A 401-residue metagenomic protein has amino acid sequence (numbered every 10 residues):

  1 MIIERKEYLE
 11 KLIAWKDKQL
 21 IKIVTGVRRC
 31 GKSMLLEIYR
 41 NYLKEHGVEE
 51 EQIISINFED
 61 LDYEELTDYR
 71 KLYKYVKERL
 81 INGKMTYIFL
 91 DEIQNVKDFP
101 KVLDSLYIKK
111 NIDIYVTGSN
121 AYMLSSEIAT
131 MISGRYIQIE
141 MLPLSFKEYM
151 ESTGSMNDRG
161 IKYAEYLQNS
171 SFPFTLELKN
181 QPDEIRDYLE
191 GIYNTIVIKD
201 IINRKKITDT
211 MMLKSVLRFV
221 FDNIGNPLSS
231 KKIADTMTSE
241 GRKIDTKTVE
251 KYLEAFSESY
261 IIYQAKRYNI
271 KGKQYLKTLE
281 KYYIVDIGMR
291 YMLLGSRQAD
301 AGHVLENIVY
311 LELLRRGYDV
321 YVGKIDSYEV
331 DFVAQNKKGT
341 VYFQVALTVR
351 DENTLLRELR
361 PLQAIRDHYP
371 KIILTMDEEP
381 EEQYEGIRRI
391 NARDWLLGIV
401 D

Functional and structural regions predicted by a protein language model:
I3-D17: Pre-Walker A adenine-sensing motif
V24: Hydrophobic anchor at the beta1->P-loop junction of P-loop NTPases
K32: Conserved lysine of the Walker
L35, Y39: Hydrophobic positions on the alpha1 helix immediately C-terminal to the Walker A/P-loop
S55-T86: Short glycine-rich substrate-engagement loop in P-loop NTPases that contacts/grips substrate
S119-A121, S126-P227, Y260-Y263: Interdomain motor-coupling "hinge/lid" segment immediately C-terminal to the ATP-binding subdomain of NTP-driven enzymes
N180-T340, L347: Accessory nucleic acid-recognition modules appended to NTPase machines
E378-D401: Domain-level recognition of nuclease-like catalytic cores that cleave nucleotide substrates
